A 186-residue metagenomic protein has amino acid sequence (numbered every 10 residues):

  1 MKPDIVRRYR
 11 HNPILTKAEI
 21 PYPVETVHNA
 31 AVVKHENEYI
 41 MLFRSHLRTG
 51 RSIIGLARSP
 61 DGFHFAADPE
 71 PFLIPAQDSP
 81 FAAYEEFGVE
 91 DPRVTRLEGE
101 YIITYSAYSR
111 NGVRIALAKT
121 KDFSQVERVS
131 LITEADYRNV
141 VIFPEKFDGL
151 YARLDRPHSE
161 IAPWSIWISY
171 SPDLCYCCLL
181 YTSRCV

Functional and structural regions predicted by a protein language model:
M1-A31: N-terminal regions that are enriched for targeting/export leaders and immediately downstream pro/stem segments
A18-P21, P80-A83, V129-I132: A short beta-strand motif characteristic of beta-propeller blades
T26-H28, S52, G88-D91, R138-V140: Beta-rich catalytic cores
V33-H46, E90-Y108, S130-L131, V141-I161 (+1 more regions): Hydrophobic core segments of beta-strands in well-ordered, beta-rich domains
R51-R58, G62, A66-D91: Blade-loop segments of beta-propeller domains
G55-D61, A116-D122, W167-D173: Beta-propeller blade signature
A76-Q77, T133-N139: Short coil/turn segments at the loop-to-beta-strand junctions that recur within blades of beta-propeller repeat folds
Y181-V186: Conserved small/polar residues in nucleotide/adenosyl-binding loops
